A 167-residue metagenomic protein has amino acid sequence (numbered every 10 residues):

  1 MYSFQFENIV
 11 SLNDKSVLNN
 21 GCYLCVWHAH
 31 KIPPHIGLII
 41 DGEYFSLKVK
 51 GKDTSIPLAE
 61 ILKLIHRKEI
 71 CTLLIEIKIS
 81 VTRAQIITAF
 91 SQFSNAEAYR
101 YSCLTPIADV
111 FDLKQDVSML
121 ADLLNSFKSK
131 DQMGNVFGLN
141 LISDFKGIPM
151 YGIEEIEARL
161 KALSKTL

Functional and structural regions predicted by a protein language model:
Y2-C71: Glycine-rich catalytic cores of cysteine/serine-nucleophile enzymes that process amide/ester linkages in cell-envelope
L18-G21, A84-F90: Catalytic-site beta-strand/loop segments enriched in glycine and acidic/polar residues
L47, D53-I56, I77-V81, Y101 (+1 more regions): Short coil/turn linker and secondary-structure boundary residues
L58, R83, I153-I156: Short amphipathic alpha-helical segments that mediate assembly, nucleic-acid/protein binding, or membrane association
I61, I65, I77-K78, L163: Low-complexity, intrinsically disordered/propeptide-like segments
K68-I87: A structural motif
F90-L167: Activation targets extended, charge/polar-rich intrinsically disordered C-terminal tails
